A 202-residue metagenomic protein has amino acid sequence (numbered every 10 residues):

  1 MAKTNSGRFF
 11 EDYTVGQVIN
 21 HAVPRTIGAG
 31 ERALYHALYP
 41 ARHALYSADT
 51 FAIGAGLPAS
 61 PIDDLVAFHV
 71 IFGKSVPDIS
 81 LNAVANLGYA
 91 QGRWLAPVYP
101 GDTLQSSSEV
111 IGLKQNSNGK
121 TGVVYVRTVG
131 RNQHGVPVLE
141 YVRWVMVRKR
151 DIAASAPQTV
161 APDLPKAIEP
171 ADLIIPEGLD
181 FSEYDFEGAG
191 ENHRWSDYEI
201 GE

Functional and structural regions predicted by a protein language model:
M1-Y89, R150-E202: Hot-dog-fold acyl-thioester-processing enzymes
A22, I71, V124-V126, L139-Y141: Single-stranded nucleic acid-binding proteins centered on OB/S1-type folds and their adjacent low-complexity
I27, G112-L113, V145-V147: A short acidic/small-residue loop/turn micro-motif
L87-Q133: Hydrophobic beta-sheet segments that form the core/acyl-binding groove of ACP/CoA-dependent acyl-chain-processing
R127, L139-A156: Flexible glycine-rich active-site/ligand-binding loops centered on an Asp-His dyad
Q133-P137, E169-A171: Conserved, well-structured core segments that form or line functional sites
